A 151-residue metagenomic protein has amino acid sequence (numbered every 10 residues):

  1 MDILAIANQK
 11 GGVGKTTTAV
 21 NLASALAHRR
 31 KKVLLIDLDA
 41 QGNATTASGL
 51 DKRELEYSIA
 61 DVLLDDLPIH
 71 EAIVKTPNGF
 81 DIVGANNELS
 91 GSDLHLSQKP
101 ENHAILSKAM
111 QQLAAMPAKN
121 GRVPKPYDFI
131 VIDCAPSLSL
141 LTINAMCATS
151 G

Functional and structural regions predicted by a protein language model:
M1-G151: P-loop NTP-binding core
